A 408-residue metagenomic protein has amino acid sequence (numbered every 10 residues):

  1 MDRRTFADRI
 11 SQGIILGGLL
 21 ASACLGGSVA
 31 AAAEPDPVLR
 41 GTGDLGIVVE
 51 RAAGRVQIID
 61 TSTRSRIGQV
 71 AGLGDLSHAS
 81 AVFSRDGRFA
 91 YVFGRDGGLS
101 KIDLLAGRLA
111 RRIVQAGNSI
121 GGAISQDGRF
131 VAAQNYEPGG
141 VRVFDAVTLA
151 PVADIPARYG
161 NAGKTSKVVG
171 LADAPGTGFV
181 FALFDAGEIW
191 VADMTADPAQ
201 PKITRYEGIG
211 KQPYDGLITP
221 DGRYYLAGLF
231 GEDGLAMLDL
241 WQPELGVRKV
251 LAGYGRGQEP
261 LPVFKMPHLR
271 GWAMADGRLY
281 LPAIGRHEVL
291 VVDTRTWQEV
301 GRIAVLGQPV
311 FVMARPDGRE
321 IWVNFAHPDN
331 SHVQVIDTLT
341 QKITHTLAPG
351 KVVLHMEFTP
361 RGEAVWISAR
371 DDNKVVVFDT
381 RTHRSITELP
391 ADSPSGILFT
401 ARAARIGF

Functional and structural regions predicted by a protein language model:
M1-G17: N-terminal secretory signal peptides and thylakoid transit peptides that target proteins across membranes
R9, S28-F408: Predominantly soluble domains enriched in secretory-pathway, periplasmic, or organellar proteins
A21-V29: C-terminal segment of classical bacterial N-terminal signal peptides
